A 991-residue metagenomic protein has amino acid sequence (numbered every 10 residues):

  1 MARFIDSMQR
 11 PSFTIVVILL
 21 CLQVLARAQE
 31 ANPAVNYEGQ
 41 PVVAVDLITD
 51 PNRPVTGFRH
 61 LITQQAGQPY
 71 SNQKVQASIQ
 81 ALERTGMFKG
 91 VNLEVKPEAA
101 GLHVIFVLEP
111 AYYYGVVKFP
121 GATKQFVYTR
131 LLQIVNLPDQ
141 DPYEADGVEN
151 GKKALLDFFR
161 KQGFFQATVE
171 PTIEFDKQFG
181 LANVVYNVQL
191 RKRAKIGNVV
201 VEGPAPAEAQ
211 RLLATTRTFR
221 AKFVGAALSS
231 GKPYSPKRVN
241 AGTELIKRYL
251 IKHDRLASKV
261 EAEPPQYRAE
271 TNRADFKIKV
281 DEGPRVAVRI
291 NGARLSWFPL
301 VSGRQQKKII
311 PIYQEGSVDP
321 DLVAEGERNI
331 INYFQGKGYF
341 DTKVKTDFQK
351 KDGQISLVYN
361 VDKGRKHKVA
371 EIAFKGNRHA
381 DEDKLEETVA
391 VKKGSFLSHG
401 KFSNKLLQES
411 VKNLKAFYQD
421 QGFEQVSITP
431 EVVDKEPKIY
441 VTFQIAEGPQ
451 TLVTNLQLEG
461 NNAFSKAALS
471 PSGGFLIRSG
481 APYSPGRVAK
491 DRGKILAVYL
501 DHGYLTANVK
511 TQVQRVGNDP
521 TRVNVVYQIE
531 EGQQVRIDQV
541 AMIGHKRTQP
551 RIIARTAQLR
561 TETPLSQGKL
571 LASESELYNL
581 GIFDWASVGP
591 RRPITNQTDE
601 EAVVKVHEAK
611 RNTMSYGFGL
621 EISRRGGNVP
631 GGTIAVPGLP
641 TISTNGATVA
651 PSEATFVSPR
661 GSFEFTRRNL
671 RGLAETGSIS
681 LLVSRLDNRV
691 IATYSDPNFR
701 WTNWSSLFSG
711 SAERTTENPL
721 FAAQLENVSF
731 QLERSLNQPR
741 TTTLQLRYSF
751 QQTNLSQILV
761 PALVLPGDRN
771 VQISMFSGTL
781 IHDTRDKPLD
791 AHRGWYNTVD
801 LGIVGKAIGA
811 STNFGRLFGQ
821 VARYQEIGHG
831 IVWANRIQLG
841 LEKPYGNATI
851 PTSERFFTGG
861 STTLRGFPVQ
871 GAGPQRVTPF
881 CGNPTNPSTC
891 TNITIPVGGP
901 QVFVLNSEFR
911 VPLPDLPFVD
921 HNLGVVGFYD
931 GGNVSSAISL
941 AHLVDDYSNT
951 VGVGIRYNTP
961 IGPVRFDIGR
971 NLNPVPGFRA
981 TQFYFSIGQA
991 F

Functional and structural regions predicted by a protein language model:
A2-F4, Q29-T648, P659-R667, S678-N698 (+8 more regions): Periplasmic polypeptide-binding modules associated with outer-membrane biogenesis and secretion
S12-Q23: Bacterial N-terminal signal peptides
V24-A28: Sec/Tat signal peptide C-region and signal peptidase I cleavage site
V432, T511-V513, R592, Y616-L620 (+10 more regions): Transmembrane beta-barrel strands of outer-membrane/channel proteins
N579, E601, G619-T655, L746-L923 (+5 more regions): C-terminal outer-membrane beta-barrel translocator/porin domains of Gram-negative envelope proteins and their
D584-A586, N612-M614, N669-G677, F699-S706 (+5 more regions): Repeated loop/turn-to-beta-strand initiation elements of outer-membrane beta-barrel proteins
G661-N669, N688-F708, E726-L736, F776-H782 (+3 more regions): Feature captures outer-membrane beta-barrel proteins of Gram-negative bacteria and organelles
L686-N770: Transmembrane beta-barrel wall of Gram-negative outer-membrane proteins
